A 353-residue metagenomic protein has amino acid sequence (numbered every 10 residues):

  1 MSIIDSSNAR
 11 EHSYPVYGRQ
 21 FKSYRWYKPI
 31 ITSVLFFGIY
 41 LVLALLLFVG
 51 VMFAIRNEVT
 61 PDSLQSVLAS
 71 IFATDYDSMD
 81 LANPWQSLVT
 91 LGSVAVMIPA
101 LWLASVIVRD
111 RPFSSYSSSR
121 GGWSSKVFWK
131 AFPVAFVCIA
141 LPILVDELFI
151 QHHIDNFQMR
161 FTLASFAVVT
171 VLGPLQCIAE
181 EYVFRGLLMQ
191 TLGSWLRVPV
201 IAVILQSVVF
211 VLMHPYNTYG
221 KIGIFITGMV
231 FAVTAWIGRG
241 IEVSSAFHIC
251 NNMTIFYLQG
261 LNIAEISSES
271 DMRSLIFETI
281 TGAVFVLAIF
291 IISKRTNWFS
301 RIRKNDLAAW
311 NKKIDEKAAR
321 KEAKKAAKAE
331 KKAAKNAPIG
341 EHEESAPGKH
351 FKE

Functional and structural regions predicted by a protein language model:
M1-D110, S267-E269, R273-E353: N-terminal, membrane-interfacial amphipathic/helix-forming hydrophobic leader that caps and precedes the first
R25-S33, Q86-T90, V94, V127 (+9 more regions): Residue-level signature of transmembrane alpha-helical entry/exit and packing/kink sites in multi-pass membrane
V34, G38, V42, L46 (+10 more regions): Generic alpha-helical transmembrane segments of integral inner-membrane proteins, especially permease/transport modules
A44, F48, L101, R109-F113 (+4 more regions): Alpha-helical transmembrane segments of polytopic integral membrane proteins, especially the permease/helical cores
V51, I55-R56, R109, D146-Q151 (+4 more regions): Short helix-capping/hinge motifs at transmembrane helix termini and TM-loop junctions
D75-A82, L88-L91, F113-A179, M189-S194: Juxtamembrane helix-loop-helix connectors linking adjacent transmembrane helices in multi-pass membrane enzymes
I107-F128, V200-L205, K313-R320: Cytoplasmic juxtamembrane regions at transmembrane-helix boundaries
S165-K317: Transmembrane helix-loop-helix hairpins at the membrane interface of multi-pass integral membrane proteins
